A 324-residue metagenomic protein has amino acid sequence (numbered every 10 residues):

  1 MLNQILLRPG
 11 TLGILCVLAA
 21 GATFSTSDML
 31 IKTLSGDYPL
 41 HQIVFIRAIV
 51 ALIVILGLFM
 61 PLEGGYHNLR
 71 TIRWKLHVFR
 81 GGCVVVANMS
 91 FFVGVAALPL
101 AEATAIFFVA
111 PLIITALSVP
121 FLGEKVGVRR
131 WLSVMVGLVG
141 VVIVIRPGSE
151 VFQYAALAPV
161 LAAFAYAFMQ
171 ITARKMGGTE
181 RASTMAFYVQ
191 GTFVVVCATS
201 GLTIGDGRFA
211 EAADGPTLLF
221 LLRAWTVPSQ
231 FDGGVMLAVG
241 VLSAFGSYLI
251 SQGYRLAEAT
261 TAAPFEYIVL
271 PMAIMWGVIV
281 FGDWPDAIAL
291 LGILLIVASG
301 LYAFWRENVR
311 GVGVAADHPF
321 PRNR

Functional and structural regions predicted by a protein language model:
M1-Q42, V151-K175, P319-R324: Glycine-/small-residue-enriched transmembrane alpha-helix faces in small-molecule transporters and effluxers
L2, L270-R324: C-terminal-most transmembrane helix of multi-pass membrane proteins
L12-L18, G65-S90, Y154-V160, E211-F245 (+1 more regions): Loop-to-transmembrane-helix transition segments
Y38-V86, F164-M169, V189-G205: Transmembrane alpha-helices of multi-pass small-molecule transport proteins
I55, V151-E211, T226, V314-R324: Transmembrane alpha-helical segments that form core, pore/gating elements of small-molecule transporters/exporters
T104-V109, G177-T192, A244-V278: Helix-helix packing/entry segments at the starts of transmembrane helices
A110-L132, P271-L290: C-terminal transmembrane-helix exit sites in multi-pass transporters
R129-R146, A162, I288-E307: Hydrophobic transmembrane alpha-helices of multi-pass small-molecule transport proteins
